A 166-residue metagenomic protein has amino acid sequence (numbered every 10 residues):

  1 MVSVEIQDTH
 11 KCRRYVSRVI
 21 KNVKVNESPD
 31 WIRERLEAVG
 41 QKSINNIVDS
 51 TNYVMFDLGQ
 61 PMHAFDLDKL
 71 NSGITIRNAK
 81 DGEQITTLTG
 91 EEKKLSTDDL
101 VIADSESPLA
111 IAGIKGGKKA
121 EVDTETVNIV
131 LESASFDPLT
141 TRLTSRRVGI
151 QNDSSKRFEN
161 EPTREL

Functional and structural regions predicted by a protein language model:
M1-L166: RNA/tRNA-interacting regions in translation and RNA-turnover enzymes
